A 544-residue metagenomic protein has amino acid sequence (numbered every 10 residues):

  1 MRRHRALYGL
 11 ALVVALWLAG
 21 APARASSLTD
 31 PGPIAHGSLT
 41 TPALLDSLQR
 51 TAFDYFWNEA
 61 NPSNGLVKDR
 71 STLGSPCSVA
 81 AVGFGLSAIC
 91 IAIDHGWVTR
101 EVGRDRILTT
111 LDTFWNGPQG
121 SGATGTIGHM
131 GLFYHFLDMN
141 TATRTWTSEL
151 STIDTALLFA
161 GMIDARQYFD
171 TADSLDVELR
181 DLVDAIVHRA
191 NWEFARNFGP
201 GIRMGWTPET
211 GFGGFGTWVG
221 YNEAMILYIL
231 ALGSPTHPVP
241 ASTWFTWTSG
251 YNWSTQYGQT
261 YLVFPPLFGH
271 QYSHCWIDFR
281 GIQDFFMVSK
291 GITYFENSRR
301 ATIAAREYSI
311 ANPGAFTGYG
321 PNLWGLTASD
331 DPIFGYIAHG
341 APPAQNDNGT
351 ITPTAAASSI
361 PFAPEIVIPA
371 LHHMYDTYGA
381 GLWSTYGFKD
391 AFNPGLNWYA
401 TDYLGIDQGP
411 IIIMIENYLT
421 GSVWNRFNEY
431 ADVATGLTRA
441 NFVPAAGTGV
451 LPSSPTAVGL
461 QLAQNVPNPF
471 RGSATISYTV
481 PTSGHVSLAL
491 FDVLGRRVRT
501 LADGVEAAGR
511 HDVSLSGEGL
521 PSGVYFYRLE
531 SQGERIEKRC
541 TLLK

Functional and structural regions predicted by a protein language model:
M1-L10: Bacterial N-terminal signal peptides that target proteins for export
G9-A19: Bacterial N-terminal signal peptides
R24, T29, G449, T482-H485: Intrinsic disorder/low-complexity segments
A25-A445: Ser/Thr/Asn(+Pro)-rich, low-complexity disordered segments
A445-P452: Short, compositionally biased serine/threonine- and acidic-rich segments at solvent-exposed termini, linkers, or domain
S454-K544: C-terminal outer-membrane/trafficking sorting elements
